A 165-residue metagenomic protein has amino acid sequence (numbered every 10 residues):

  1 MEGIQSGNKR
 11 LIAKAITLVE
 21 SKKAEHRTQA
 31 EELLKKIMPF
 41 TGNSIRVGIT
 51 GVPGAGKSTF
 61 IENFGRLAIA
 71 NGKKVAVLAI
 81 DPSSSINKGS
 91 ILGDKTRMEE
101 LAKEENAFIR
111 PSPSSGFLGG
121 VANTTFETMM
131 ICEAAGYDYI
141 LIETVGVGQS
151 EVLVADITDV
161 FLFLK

Functional and structural regions predicted by a protein language model:
E2-I45, A55, F64-S150, A155-L164: Nucleotide-state-sensitive switch-loop elements of NTP-binding domains
V47-I49: Hydrophobic anchor at the beta1->P-loop junction of P-loop NTPases
S58: Walker A/P-loop
